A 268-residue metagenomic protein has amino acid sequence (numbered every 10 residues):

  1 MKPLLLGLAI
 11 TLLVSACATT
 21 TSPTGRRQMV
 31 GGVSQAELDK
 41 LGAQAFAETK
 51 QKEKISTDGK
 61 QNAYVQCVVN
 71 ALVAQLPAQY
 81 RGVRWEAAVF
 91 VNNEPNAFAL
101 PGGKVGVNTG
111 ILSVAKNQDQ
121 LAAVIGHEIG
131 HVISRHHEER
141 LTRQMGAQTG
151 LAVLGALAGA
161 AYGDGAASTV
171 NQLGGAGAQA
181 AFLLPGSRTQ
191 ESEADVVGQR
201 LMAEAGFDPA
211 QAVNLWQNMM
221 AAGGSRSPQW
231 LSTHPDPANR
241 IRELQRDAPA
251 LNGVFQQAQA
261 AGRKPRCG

Functional and structural regions predicted by a protein language model:
M1-I10: Sec-dependent N-terminal signal peptides
L4-L5, C17-G268: A Zn2+-metalloprotease active-site environment signal
